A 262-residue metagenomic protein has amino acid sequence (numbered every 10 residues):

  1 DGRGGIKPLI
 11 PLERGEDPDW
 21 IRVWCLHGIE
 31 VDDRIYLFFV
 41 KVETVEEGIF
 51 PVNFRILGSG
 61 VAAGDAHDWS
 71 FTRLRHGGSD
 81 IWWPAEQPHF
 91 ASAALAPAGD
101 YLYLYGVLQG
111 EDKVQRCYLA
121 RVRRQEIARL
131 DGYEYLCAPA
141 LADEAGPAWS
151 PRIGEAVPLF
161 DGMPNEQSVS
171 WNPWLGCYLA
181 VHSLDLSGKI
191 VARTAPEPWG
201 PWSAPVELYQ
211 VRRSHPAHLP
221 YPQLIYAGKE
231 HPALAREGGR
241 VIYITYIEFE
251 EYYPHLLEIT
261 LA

Functional and structural regions predicted by a protein language model:
D1-I21, E30-A85, P97-E166, S170-H218 (+2 more regions): Beta-rich carbohydrate-recognition and catalytic domains
C25-H27, S92-A94, E166-S168, A227-K229: Conserved beta-strand position repeated once per blade in WD40 beta-propeller domains
E86-A91: A short, well-structured juxtamembrane/interface segment
D161-M163, L224-A227: Repeat-based blade/solenoid architectures
R193, G228-H231: A generic structural signal for well-ordered alpha-helical surface patches
